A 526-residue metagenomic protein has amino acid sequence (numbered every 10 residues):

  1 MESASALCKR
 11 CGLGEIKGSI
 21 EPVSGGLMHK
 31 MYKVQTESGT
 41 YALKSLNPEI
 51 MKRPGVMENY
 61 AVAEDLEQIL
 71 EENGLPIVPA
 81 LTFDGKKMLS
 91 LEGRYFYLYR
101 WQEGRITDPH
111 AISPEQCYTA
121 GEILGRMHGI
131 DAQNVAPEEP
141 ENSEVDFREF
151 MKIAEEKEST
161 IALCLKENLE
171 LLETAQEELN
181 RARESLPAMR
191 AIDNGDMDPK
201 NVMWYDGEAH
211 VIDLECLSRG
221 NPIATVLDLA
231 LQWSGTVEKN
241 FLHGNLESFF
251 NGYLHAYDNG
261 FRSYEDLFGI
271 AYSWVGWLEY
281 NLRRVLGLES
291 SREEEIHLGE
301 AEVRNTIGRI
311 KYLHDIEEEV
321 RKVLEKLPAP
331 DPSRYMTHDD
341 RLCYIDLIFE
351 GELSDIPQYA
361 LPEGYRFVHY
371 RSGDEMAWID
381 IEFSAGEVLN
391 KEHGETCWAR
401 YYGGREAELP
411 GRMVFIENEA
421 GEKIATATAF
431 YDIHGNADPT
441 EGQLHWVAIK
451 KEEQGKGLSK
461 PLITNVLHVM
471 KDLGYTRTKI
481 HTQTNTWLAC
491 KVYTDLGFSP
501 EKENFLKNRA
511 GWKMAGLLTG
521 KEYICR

Functional and structural regions predicted by a protein language model:
M1-T82, D206-E208, L327-Y335: Conserved NTP-binding catalytic cores of kinases and kinase-like/nucleotidyltransferase enzymes across multiple kinase
M28-T36, A42-L43, E177-A224: Active-site acidic catalytic loop and adjacent metal/ATP-binding pocket of ATP-dependent phosphoryl transfer enzymes
G39-V135: ATP-binding pocket architecture of kinase catalytic cores
H110, P114-L165, R190: A cross-family kinase active-site recognition segment
I223-D258, Y272-S291: Active-site activation/catalytic loop segments of kinase-like enzymes and analogous catalytic loops in related
E279-Y335, Y523-I524: ATP/Mg2+ or Mg2+-diphosphate-binding catalytic cores that bind nucleotide phosphates or diphosphates via glycine-rich
F383-I449: A conserved beta-strand-loop-helix scaffold within acyl/acetyltransferase catalytic domains
W446-I449, G455-D472, R477, K491-D495: Conserved acetyl-CoA-binding loop-helix of GNAT-fold acetyltransferases
